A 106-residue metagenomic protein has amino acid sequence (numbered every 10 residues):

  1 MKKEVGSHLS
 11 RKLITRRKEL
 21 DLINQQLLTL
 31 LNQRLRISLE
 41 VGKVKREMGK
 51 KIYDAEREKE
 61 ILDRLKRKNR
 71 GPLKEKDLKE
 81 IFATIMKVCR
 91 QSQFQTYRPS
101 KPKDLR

Functional and structural regions predicted by a protein language model:
M1-R106: Domain-level signature for soluble enzymes in the chorismate/prephenate branch of the shikimate pathway
